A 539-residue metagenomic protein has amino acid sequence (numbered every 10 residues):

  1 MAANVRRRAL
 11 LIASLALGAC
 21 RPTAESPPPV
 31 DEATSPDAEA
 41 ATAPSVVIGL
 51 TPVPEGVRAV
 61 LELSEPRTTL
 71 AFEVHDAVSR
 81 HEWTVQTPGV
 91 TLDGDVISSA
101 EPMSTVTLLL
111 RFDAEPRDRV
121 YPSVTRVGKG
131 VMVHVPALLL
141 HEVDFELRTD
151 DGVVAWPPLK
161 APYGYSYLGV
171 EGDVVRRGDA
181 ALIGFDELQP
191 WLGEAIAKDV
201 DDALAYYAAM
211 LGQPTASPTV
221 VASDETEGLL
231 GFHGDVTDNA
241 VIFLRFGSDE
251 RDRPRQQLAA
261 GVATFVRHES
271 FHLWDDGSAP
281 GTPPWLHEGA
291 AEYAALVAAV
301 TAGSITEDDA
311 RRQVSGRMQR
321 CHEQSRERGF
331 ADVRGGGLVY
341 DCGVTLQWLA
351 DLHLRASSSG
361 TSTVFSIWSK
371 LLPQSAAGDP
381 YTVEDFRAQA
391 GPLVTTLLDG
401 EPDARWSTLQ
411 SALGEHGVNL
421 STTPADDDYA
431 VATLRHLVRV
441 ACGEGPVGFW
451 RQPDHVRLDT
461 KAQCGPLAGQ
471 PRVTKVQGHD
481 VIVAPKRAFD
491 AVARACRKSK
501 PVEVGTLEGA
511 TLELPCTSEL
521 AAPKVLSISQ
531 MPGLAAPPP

Functional and structural regions predicted by a protein language model:
A9-L11: N-terminal export leaders
C20-T23: Bacterial signal peptide processing site
P27-L70, S375-P539: Beta/coil-rich, acidic/histidine-enriched accessory regions frequently appended to metallopeptidases
A33-E39, A71-A100, P485-D490: Solvent-exposed beta-strand/loop surfaces of large extracellular or lumenal domains
L61, A77-T84, G94-R119, R126-L159 (+1 more regions): Zn2+-dependent metallopeptidase catalytic core
V174-P283: Juxtacatalytic substrate-recognition/specificity segment
A279-T345, D351-T361, S369, S375: Acidic/His/Gly-enriched intrinsically disordered linker/tail segments that often contain short helix/coil "MoRF-like"
